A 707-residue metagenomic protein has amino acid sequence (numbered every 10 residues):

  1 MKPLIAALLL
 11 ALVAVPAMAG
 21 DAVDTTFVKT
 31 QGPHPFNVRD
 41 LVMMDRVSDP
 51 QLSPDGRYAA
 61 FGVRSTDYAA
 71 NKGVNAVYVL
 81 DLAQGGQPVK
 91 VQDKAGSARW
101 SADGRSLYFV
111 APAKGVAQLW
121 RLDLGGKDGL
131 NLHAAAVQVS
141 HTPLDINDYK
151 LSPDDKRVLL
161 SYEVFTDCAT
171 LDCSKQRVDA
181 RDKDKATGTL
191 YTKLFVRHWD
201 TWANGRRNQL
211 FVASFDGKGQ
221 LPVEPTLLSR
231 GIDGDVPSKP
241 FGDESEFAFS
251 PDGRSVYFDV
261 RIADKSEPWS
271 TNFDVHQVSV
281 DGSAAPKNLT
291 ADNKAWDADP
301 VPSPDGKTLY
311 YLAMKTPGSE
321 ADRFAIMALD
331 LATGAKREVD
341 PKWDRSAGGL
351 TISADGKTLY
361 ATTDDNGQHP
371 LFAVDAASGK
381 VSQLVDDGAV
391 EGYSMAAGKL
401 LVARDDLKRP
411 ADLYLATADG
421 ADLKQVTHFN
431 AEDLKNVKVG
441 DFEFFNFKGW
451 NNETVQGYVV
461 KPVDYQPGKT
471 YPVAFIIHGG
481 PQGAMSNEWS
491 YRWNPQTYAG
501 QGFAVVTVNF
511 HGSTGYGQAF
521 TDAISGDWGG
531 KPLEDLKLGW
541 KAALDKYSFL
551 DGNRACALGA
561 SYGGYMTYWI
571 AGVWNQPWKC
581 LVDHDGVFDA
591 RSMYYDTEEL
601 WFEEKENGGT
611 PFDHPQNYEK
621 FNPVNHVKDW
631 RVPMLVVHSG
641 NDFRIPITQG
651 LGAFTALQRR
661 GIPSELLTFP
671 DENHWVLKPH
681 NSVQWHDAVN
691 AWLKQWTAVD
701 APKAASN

Functional and structural regions predicted by a protein language model:
D49-Q51, L159-S161, K183-L228, S245 (+3 more regions): Non-catalytic accessory segments flanking enzyme active sites
P54-D55, A102-D103, P153-D154, P251-D252 (+3 more regions): Residue-level detector of Asp-centered blade-edge/turn motifs that repeat once per structural unit in beta-propeller
G56-A59, L107, V158, V256 (+3 more regions): Hydrophobic beta-strand positions that form the internal "hydrophobic ladder" of WD40/Gbeta-like beta-propeller blades
V63-A76, K90-S97, V110-W120, H141-N147 (+11 more regions): A flexible loop/linker signature enriched in serine peptidases of the S9 family
L82-G85, D123-K127, F215-K218, S279-S283 (+3 more regions): Short loop/turn segments that connect beta-strands within beta-propeller blades
A263, P317, G420-A421, F429-N553 (+3 more regions): Cap/lid segment of the alpha/beta-hydrolase catalytic domain
N494, A499-G500, T507-N707: Active-site-proximal cap/loop segments of hydrolase catalytic domains
